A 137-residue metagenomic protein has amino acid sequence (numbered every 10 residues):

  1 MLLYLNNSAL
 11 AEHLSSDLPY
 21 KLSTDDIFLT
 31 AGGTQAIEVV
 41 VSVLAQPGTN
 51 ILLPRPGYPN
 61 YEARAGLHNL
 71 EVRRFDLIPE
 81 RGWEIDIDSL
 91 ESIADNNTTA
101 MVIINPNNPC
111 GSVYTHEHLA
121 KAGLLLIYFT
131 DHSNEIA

Functional and structural regions predicted by a protein language model:
M1-E12, P106: A structural motif shared across PLP-dependent enzymes of the aminotransferase-like
N7-N50: Phosphate-binding glycine-rich loop
V43-A65: Conserved PLP-anchoring active-site segment centered on the Schiff-base-forming lysine
T49-N50, E71, T99-A100: Structural signature of beta-strand start/N-cap positions in the alpha/beta core of ABC transporter nucleotide-binding
R55, R74-E80: Short beta->alpha connector loops at strand-helix junctions that form conserved, small/polar/Pro-enriched
L67-R73: A short helix-loop-beta submotif of the ANL/AMP-binding
I78-A137: Active-site phosphate-binding strand-loop segment of PLP-dependent enzymes
